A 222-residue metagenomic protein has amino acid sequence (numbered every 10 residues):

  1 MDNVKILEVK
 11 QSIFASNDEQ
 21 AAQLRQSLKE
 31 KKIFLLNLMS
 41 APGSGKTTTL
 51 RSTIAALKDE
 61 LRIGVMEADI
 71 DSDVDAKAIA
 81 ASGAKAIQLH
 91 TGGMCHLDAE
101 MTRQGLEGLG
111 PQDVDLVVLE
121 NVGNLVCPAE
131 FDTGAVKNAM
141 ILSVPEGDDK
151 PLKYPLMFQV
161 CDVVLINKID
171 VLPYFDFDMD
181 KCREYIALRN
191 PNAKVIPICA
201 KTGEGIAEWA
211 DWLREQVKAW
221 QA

Functional and structural regions predicted by a protein language model:
N3-Q26, E30-M39, S44, T53-V136 (+2 more regions): Nucleotide-state-sensitive switch-loop elements of NTP-binding domains
T49: Hydrophobic positions on the alpha1 helix immediately C-terminal to the Walker A/P-loop
E60-L61, Q112, V164, N192-A193 (+1 more regions): Secondary-structure boundary/capping positions in well-ordered alpha/beta enzyme cores
D69, N167, C199: Active-site glycine-centered loops adjacent to acidic/histidine catalytic or metal-binding residues that shape
H90, L142, C199: Residues at the C-termini of beta-strands that transition into short coil/loop
P128-A135, V144-N192: Conserved C-terminal guanine-recognition region of P-loop GTPase G domains, centered on the G4
V171-A222: Canonical P-loop GTPase G-domain recognition
